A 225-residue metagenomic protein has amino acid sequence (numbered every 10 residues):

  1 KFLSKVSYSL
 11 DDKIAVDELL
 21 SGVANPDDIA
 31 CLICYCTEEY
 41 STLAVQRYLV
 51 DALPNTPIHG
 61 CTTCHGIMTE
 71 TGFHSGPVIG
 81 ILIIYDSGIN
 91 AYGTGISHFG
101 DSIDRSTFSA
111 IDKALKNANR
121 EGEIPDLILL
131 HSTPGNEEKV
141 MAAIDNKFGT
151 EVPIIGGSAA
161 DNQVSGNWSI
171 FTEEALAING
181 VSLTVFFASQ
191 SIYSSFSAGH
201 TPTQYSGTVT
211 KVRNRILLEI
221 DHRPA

Functional and structural regions predicted by a protein language model:
K1-A52, T56-A225: Small-residue-enriched flexible segments
